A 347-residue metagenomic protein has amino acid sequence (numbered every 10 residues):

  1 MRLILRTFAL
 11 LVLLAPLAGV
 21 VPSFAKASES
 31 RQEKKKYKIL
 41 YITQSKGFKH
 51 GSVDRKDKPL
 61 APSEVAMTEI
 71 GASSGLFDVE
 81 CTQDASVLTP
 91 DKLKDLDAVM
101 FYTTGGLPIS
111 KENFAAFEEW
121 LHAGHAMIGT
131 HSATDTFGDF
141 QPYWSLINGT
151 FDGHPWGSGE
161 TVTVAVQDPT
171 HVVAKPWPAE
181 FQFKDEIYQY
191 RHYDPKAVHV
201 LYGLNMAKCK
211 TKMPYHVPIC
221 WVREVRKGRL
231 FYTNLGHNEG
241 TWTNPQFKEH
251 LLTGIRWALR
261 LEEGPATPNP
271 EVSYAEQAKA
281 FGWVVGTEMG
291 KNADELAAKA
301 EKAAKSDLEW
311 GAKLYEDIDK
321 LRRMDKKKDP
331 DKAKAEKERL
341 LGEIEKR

Functional and structural regions predicted by a protein language model:
M1-R6: Positively charged n-region of N-terminal signal peptides that target proteins for export
T7-V20: Bacterial N-terminal signal peptides
S23-A27: Boundary at the C-terminal end of the N-terminal hydrophobic targeting segment
S28-Q32: Short Gly/Ser/Thr- and charged-rich N-terminal loops/segments that act as flexible capping/hinge elements
E33-K36, S63-A66, S73, Q83 (+2 more regions): Extracellular ligand-binding/catalytic regions of CAZymes and related secreted enzymes and adhesion modules
K38-I42, G47-T136: Helical hinge/lid and interdomain linker segments adjacent to catalytic or ligand-binding clefts that mediate domain
G106-P176: A glycine-rich, often tryptophan-bearing local segment used as a flexible ligand/cofactor-contacting loop or short
H154-K227: Catalytic beta-strand/loop cores that center a nucleophilic Ser/Cys/Thr and support acyl-enzyme chemistry
